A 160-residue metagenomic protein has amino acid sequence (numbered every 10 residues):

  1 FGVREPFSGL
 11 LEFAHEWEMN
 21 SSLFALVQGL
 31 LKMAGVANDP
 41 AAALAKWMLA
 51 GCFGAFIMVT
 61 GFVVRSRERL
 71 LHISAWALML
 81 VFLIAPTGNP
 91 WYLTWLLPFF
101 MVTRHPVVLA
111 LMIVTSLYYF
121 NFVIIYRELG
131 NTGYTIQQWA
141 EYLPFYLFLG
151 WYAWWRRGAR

Functional and structural regions predicted by a protein language model:
F1-L26, R127-N131: Extracytoplasmic catalytic-loop and juxtamembrane helix elements of membrane-embedded, polyprenol/dolichol-linked
A14-I84, R157: Aromatic/glycine/proline-enriched transmembrane-helix motif characteristic of membrane-embedded glycan-assembly enzymes
E18, G51-C52, Y92, L96-F99 (+1 more regions): Membrane-embedded alpha-helical segments of multi-pass membrane proteins, especially the transmembrane helices
V63-L71, V102-L111: Membrane-helix interface "capping/anchor" motifs
I73-M79, L97-P98, V108-Y119: Central hydrophobic cores of alpha-helical transmembrane segments in multi-pass integral membrane proteins
L78-G88, Y118-I124: Transmembrane-helix signature of polytopic, lipid-linked glycan biosynthesis machinery
A85-L96, Y126-Y134: Membrane-interface catalytic loops of GT-C/OST-like multi-pass glycosylation enzymes that act
H105-R160: Aromatic-enriched
